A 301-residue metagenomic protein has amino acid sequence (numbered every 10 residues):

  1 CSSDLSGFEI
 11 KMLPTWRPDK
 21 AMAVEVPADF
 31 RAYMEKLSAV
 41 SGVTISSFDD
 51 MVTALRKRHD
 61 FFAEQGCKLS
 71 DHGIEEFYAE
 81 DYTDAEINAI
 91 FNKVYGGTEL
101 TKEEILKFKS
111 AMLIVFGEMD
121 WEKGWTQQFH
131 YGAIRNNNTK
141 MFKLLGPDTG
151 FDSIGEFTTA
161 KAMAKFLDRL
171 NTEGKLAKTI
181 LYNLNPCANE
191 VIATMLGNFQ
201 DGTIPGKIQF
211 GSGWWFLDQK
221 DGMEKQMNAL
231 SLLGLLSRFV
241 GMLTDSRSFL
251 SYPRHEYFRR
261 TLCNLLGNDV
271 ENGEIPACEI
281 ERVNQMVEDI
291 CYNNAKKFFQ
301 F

Functional and structural regions predicted by a protein language model:
C1-S2: Short, small-residue-biased leader/transition segments that mark boundaries at the very start of proteins
F8-P14, E64-K68, K123-W125, K175-K178 (+2 more regions): Short, well-ordered coil/turn segments that N-cap beta-strands
E9-K68, I74-E103: Active-site-proximal, glycine-rich beta->alpha crossover segments in alpha/beta enzymes that shape flexible
K68-C187: Divalent metal-binding pocket/active-site signature
E80-Y82, N137-G146, A188-G197, K220-M227 (+1 more regions): Histidine/acidic-residue-rich catalytic or RNA/ligand-binding cores of hydrolases and nuclease-related proteins
Q128-G132, I180-L184, F210-G213, L236-R254: Short acidic/histidine-rich active-site segments
T179-N189, G213-G222: Extended C-terminal subregions enriched in glycine
L236-R238, P253-F301: Mid-to-C-terminal alpha-helical segments outside catalytic/metal-binding sites
